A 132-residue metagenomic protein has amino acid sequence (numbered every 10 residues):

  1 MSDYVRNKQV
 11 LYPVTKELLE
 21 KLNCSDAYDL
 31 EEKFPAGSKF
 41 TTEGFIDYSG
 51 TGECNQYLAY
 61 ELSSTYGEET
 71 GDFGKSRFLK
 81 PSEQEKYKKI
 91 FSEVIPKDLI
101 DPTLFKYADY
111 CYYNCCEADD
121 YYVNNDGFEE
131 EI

Functional and structural regions predicted by a protein language model:
M1-P35, D109-N114, I132: Short, extreme N-terminal segment that most often corresponds to the first beta-strand
S2-E17, F40-R77: Short glycine-rich, basic-tinged beta-strand/loop micro-motifs
V14, S38-D47, K97-A108: Assembly/interface hotspot detector across virion components, adhesins/toxins, and nucleic-acid enzymes
Y28-E32, A36, T42-G44, K89-D98: Intrinsically disordered, low-complexity boundary segments flanking structured domains
E53-I132: Charged interaction segments
